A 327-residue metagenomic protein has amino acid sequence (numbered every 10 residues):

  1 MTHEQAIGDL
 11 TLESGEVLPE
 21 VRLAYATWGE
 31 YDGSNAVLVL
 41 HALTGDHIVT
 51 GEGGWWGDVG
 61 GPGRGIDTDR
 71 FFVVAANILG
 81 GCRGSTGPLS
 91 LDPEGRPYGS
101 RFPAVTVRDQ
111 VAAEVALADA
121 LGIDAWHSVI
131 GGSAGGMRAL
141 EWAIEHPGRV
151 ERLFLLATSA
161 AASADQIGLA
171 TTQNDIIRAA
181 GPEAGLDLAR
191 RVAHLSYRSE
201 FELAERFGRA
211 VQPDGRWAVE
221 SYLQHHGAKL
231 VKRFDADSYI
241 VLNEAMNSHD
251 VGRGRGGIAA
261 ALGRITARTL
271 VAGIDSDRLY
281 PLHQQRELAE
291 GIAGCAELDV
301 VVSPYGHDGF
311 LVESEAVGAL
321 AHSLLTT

Functional and structural regions predicted by a protein language model:
A26-D92: N-terminal cap/lid subdomain of alpha/beta-hydrolase-fold enzymes
R64-A118, I167, T171-R178: Cap/lid segment of the alpha/beta-hydrolase catalytic domain
D124-A164: Conserved hydrolase catalytic core segment
R149-K229: Alpha/beta-hydrolase-fold enzymes
K229, S248-D250, D275-Y280: Acidic catalytic loop of the alpha/beta-hydrolase fold
G254-I258, A267, P281-G291: Short alpha-helix in the alpha/beta-hydrolase fold that links the catalytic acid
I265, V271-G273: Short beta-strand/loop motif that positions the catalytic acidic residue of the alpha/beta-hydrolase fold
R286-A289, C295-T327: Catalytic active-site module of serine/aspartate enzymes centered on a nucleophile-bearing elbow/loop
